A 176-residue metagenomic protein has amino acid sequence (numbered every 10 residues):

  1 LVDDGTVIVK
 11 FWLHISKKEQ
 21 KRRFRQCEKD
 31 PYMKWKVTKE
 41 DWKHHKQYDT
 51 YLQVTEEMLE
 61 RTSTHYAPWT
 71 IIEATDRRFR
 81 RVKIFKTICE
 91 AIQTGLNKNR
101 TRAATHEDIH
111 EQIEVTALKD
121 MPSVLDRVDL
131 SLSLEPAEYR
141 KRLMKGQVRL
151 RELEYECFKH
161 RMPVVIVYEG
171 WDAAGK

Functional and structural regions predicted by a protein language model:
L1-K176: Glycine-rich phosphate-binding loop of ATP-dependent small-molecule kinases
